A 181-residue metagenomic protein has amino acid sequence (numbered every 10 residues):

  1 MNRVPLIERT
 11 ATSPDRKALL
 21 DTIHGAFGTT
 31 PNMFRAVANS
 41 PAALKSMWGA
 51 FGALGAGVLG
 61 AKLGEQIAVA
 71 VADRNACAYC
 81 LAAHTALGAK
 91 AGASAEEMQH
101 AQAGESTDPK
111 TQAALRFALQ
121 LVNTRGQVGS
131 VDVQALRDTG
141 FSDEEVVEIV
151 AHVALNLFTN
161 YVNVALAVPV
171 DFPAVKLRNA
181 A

Functional and structural regions predicted by a protein language model:
M1-A181: Hydrophobic alpha-helical segments
